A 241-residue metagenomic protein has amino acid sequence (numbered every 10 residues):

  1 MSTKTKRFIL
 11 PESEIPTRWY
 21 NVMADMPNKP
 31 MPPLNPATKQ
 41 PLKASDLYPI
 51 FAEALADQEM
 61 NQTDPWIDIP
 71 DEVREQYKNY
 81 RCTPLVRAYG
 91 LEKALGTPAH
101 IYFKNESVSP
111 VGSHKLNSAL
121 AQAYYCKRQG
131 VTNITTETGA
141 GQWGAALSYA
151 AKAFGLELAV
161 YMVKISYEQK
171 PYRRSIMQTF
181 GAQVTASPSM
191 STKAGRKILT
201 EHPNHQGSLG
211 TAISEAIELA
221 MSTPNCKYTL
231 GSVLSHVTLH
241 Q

Functional and structural regions predicted by a protein language model:
M1-Q241: PLP-dependent amino-acid enzyme catalytic core
